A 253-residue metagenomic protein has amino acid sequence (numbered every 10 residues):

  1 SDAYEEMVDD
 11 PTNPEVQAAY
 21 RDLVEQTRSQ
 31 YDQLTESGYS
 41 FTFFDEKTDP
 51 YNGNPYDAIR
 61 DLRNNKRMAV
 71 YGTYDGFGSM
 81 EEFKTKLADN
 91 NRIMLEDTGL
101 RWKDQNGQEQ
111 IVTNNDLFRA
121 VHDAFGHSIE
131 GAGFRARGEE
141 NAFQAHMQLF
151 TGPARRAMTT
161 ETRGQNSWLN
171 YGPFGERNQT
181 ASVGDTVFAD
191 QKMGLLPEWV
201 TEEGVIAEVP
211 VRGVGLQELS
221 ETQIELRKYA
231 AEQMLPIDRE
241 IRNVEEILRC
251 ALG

Functional and structural regions predicted by a protein language model:
E5-V8, R21-V24, R28-Y31, T35 (+4 more regions): Residue-level detector of alpha-helical secondary structure
P11-T12, V16-Q17: Conserved small-residue
Q17-E109, F118-D123: Long acidic/polar interaction regions in large eukaryotic complex-forming proteins
L34-K47, A136-E140, R156-E161, G253: Short glycine-rich, low-complexity/disordered patches
K84-R92, F118, G138-F150, E225-A231 (+1 more regions): Amphipathic alpha-helical segments in structured regions that serve as interaction surfaces
I93-E176: Conserved binding-pocket/active-site segment within a compact domain
N141, A145-Q223: Active-site or metal-binding loop neighborhoods of secreted/extracellular toxin and effector enzymes
